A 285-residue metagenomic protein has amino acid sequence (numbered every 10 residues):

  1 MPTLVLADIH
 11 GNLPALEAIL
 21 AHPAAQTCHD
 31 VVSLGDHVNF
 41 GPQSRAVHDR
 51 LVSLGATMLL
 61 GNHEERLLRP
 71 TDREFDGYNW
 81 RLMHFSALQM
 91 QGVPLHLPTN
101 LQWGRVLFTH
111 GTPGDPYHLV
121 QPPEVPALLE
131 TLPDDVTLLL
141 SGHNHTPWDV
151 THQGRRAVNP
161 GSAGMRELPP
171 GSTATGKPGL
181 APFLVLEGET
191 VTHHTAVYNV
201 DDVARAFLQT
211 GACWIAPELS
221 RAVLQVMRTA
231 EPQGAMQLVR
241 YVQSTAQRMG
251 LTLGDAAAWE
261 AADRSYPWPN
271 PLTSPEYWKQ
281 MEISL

Functional and structural regions predicted by a protein language model:
M1-L4, L101-L107, H152-R156, G188-V191: Beta-strand-turn-beta hairpins that frame and shape the catalytic cleft of phosphate-ester-processing enzymes
M1-R50, L54, E74: N-terminal active-site segment of His-dependent metallophosphoesterases
L6-A7, V31-D36, F40, T57-N62 (+3 more regions): Active-site neighborhood of phospho(di)ester-bond hydrolases with catalytic His/Asp-centered motifs
H10-A15, N39-P42, H63-L68, G114-P116 (+2 more regions): Active-site environment of divalent metal-dependent phosphoester hydrolases
P23-C28, L132-D135, V185: Glycine-rich phosphate-binding loop signature in dinucleotide/nucleotide-binding domains
V47, S53-T109, D115-D135: Active-site neighborhood of divalent metal-dependent phosphoester bond hydrolases
L128-L129, T137, G142-W148, R155-A163 (+1 more regions): Anionic-ligand binding region
G154-L285: Acidic, His/Gly-rich catalytic cores of divalent-metal-dependent hydrolytic chemistry
